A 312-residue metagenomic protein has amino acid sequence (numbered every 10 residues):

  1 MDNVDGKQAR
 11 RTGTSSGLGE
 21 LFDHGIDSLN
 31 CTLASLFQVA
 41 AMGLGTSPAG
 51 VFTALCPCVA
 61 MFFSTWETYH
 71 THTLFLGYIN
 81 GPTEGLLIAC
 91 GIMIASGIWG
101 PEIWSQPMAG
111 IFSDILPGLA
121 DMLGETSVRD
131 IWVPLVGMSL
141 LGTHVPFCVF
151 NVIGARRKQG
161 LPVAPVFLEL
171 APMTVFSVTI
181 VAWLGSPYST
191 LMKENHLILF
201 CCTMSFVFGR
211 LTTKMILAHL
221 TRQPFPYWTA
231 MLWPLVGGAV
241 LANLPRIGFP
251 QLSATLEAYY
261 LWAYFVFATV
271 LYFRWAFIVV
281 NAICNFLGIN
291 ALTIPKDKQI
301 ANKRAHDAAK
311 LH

Functional and structural regions predicted by a protein language model:
M1-V4, P295-K296: Fold-level signal for large, globular catalytic cores of enzyme and receptor domains
N3-A9, F37, Y78, T203 (+1 more regions): Generic hydrophobic/packing signal
N3-V4, R10-F63: Multi-pass membrane catalytic core of lipid/isoprenoid biosynthesis enzymes
P57-H312: C-terminal membrane-associated helical module and adjoining short loops/tails
